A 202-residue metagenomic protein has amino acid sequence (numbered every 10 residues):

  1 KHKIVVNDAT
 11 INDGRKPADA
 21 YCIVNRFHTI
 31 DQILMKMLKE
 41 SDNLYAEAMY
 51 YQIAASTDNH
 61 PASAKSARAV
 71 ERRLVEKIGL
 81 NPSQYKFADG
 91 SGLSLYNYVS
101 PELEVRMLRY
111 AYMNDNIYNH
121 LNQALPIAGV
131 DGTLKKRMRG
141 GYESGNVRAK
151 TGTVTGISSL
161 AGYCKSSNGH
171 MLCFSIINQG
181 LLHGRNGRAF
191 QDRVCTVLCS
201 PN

Functional and structural regions predicted by a protein language model:
K1-D115, N119: A small/polar active-site loop signature that marks catalytic segments
V70-R73, I78, P82-N202: C-terminal soluble interaction/assembly domains
